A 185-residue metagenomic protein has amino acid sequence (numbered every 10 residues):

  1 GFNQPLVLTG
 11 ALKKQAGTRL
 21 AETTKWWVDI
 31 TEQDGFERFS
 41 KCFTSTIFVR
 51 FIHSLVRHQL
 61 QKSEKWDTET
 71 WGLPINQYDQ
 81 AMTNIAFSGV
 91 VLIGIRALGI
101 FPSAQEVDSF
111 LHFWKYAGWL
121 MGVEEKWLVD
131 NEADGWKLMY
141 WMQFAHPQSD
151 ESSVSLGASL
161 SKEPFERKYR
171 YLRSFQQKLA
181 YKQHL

Functional and structural regions predicted by a protein language model:
G1-L185: Mature, function-bearing regions of proteins
